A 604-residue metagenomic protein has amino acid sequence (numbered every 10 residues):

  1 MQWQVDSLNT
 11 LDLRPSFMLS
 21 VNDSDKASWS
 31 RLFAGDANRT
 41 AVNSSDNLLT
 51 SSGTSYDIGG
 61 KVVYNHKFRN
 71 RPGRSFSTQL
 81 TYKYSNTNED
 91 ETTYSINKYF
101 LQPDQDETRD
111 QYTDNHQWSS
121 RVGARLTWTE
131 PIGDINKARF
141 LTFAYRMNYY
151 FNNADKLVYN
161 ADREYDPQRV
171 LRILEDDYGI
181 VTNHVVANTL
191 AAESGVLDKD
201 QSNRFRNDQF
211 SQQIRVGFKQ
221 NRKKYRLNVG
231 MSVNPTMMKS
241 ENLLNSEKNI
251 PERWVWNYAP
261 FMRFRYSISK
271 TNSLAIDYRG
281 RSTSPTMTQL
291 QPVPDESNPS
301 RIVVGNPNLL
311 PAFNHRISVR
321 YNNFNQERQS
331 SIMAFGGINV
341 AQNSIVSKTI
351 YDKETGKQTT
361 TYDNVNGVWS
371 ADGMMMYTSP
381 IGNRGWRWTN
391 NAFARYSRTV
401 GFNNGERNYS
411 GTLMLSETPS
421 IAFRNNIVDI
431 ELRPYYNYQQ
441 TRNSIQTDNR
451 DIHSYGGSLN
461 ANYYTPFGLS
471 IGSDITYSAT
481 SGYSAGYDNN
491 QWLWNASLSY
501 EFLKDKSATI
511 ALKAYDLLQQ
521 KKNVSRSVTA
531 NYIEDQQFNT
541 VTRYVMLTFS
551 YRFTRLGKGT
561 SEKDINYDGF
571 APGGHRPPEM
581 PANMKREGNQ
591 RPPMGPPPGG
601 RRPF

Functional and structural regions predicted by a protein language model:
M1-F604: Primarily recognizes Gram-negative and organellar outer-membrane beta-barrels
